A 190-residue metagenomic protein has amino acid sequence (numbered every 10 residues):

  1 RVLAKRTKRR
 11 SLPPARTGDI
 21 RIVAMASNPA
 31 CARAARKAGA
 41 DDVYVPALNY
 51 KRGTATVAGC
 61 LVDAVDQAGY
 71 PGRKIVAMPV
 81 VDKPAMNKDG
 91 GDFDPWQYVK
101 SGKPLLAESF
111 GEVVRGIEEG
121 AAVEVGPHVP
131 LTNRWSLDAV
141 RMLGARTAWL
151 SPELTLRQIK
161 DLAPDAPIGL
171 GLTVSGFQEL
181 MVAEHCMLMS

Functional and structural regions predicted by a protein language model:
R1-S190: Non-catalytic helical/linker scaffolds that mediate oligomerization, partner binding, and domain coupling around large
